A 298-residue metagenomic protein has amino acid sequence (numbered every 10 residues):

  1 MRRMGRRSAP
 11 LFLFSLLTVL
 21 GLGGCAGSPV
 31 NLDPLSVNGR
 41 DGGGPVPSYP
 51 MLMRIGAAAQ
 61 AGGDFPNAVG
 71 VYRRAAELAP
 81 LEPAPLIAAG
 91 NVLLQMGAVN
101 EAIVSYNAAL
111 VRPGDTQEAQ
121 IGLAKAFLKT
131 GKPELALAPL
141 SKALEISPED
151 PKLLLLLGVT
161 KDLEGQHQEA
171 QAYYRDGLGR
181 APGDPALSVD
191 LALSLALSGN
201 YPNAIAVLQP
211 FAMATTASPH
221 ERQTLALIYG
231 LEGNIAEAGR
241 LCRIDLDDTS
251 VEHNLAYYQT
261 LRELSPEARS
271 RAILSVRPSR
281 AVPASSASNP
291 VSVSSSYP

Functional and structural regions predicted by a protein language model:
G21-P47: Bacterial Sec signal peptide processing site at the extreme N-terminus
V30-L35, T215, E221, L225-P298: Terminal, low-structured helical/coil segments at or just beyond the last alpha-helical repeat
G44, L78, R112-P113, I146 (+3 more regions): Structural marker of alpha-solenoid helical repeat scaffolds
G44-L81, N91, Q95, K125: Alpha-helical segment of the N-proximal tetratricopeptide repeat
S48-Y49, P83-A84, T116-E118, P133 (+4 more regions): Helix-start (N-cap) detector for alpha-helical repeat units in TPR-like alpha-solenoids, especially tetratricopeptide
R54, A88, G122, L155-L156 (+2 more regions): Canonical tetratricopeptide repeat
Q60, I87, N91-L94, I121 (+4 more regions): Position-specific recognition of the canonical hydrophobic site in helix A of tetratricopeptide repeat
G62-V71, Q95-A108, T130-K142, E164-D176 (+2 more regions): Structural signature of tandem alpha-helical TPR/SEL1-like repeats, specifically the intra-repeat loop/turn
